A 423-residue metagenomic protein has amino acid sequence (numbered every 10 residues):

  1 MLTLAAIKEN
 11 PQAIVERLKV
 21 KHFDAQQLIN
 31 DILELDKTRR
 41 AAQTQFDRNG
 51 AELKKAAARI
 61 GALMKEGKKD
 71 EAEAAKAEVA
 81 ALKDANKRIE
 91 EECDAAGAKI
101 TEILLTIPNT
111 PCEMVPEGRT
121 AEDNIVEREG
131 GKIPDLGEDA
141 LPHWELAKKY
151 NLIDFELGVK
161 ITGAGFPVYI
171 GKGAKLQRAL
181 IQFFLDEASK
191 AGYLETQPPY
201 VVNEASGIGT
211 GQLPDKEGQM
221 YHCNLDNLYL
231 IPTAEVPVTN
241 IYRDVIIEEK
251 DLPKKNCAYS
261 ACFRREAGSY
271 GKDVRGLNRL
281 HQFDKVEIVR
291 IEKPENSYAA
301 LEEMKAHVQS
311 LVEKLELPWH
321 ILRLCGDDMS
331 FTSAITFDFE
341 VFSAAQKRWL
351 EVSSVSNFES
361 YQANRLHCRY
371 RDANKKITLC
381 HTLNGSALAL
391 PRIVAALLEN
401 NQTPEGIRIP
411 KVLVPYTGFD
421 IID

Functional and structural regions predicted by a protein language model:
M1-P134, L152, E156: N-terminal alpha-helical targeting/anchoring segments
E129-D423: TRNA-recognition modules of translation machinery and tRNA-sensing kinases, especially anticodon-binding
